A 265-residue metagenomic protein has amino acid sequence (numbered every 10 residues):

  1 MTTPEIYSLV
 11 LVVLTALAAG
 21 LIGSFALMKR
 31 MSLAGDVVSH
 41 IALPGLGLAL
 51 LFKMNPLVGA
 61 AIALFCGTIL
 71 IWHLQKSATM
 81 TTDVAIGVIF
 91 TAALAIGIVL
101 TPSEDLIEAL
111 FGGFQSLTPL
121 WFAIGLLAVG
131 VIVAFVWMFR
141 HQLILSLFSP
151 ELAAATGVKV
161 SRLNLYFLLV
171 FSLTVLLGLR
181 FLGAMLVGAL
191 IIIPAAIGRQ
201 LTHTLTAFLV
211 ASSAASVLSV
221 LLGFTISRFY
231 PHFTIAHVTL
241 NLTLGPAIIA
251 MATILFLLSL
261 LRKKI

Functional and structural regions predicted by a protein language model:
M1-F148, N164-I265: Alpha-helical transmembrane segments in inner-membrane proteins
A154-V160: Short helix-to-coil transition segments within interhelical loops that connect adjacent transmembrane helices
